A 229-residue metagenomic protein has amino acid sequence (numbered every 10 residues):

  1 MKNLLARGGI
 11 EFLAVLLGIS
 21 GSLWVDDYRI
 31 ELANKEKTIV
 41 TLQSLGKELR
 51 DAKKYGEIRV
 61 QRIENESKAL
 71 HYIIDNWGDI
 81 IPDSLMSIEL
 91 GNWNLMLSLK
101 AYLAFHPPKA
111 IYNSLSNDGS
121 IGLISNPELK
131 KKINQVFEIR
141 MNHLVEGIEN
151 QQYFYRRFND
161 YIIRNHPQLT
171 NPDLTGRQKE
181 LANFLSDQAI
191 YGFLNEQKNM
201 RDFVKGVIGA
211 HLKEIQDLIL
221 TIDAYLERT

Functional and structural regions predicted by a protein language model:
M1-K2, A6, D27-T229: Long, hydrophobic alpha-helical segments that serve as membrane-spanning/inserting helices
G9-L23: Hydrophobic membrane-insertion alpha-helices, especially the h-region of bacterial N-terminal signal peptides
